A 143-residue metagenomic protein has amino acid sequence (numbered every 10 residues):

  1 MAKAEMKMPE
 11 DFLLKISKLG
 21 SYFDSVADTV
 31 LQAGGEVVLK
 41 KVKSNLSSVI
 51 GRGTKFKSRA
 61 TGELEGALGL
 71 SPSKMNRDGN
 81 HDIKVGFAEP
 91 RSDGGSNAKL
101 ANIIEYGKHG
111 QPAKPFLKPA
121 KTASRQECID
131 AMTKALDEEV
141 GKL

Functional and structural regions predicted by a protein language model:
M1-K84, S92-D93, A98-L143: Short, Lys/Arg-rich flexible segments
